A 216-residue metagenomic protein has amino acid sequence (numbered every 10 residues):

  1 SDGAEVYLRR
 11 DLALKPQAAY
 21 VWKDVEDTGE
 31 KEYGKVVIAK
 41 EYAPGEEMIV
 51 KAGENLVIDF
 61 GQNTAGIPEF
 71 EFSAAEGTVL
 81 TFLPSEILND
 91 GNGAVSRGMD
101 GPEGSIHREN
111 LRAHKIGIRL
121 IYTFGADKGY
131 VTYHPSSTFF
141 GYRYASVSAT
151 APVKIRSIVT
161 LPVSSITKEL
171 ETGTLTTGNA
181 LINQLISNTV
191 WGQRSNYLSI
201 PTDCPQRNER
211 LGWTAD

Functional and structural regions predicted by a protein language model:
S1-R207, G212-D216: Extracellular/oxidizing-compartment recognition motifs
